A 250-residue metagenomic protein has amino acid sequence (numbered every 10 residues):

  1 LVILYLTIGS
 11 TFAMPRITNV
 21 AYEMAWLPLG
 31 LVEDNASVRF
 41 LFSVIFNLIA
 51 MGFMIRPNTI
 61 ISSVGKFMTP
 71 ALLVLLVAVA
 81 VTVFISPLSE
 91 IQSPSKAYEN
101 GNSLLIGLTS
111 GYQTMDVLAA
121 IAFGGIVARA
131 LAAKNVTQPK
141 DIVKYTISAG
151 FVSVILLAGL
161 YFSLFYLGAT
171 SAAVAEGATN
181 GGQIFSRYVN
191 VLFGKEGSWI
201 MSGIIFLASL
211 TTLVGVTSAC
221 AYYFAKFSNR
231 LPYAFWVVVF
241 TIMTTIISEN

Functional and structural regions predicted by a protein language model:
L1-I8, F40-I45, N102-S110, V191-A208 (+1 more regions): Select transmembrane alpha-helical segments in multipass membrane proteins
V2-Y5, T69-T82, V152-L157, A234-I242: Small-residue-rich segments of transmembrane alpha-helices in multi-pass membrane proteins, especially helix faces
L6-S10, T82-S89, A97-L167, I200-T212: Hydrophobic, membrane-embedded alpha-helices of multi-pass small-molecule transporters
T11-V44, M68, F84-T114, A130-P139 (+1 more regions): Inter-helical loop and helix-membrane interface segments of multi-pass membrane transporters/permeases
N19-V38, A132-A133, L213-F240: Helix-loop-helix connectors at the membrane interface of multi-pass transporters/channels
I55-V83, G150, N250: Membrane-interface loop-to-helix entry segments
R56-F67, L104-G107, V127-L156, A173-S186 (+1 more regions): Hydrophobic, small-residue-rich membrane helices and short re-entrant helix-turn-helix hairpins that build
L160-L210, K226: TM-loop-TM module centered on a large, flexible mid-protein loop between adjacent transmembrane helices in multi-pass
